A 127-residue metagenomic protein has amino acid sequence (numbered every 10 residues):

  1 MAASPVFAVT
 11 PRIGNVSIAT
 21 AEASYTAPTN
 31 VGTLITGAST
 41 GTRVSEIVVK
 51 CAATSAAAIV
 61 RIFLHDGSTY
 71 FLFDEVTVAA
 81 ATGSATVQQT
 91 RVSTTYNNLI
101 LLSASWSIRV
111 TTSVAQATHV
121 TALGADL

Functional and structural regions predicted by a protein language model:
M1, A19, L64-G67, T90: Generic detection of intrinsically disordered/low-complexity segments and helix-coil linkers/edges
M1-G41, S103-S105, T111-L127: C-terminal interaction-tip segments
I13-I18, P28-T33, E46-I47, V76-A79 (+1 more regions): A generic short-segment signal for beta-strand/edge and adjacent turn/coil regions
N30-D66, F71-D74, Q116-D126: Beta-rich globular "head" domains
I62-F63, I108-V110: Short conserved beta-strand and strand-loop elements enriched in small hydrophobics with frequent Asp/Gly
S68-S105: Intrinsically disordered, low-complexity Pro/Gly/Ser/Thr-rich segments with frequent PxxP/GP/PP motifs and embedded
